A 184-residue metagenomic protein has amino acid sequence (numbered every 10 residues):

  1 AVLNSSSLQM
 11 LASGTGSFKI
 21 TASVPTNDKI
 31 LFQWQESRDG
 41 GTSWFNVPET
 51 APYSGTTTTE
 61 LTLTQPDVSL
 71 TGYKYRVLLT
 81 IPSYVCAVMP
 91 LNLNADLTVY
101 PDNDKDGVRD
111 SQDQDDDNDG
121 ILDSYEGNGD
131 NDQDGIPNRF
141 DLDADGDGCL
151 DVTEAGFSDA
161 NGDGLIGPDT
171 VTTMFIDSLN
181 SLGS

Functional and structural regions predicted by a protein language model:
A1-P101: Ser/Thr/Pro/Gly-rich low-complexity disordered regions
T98-S184: Extracellular calcium-associated, cysteine-rich motifs in secreted modular proteins
